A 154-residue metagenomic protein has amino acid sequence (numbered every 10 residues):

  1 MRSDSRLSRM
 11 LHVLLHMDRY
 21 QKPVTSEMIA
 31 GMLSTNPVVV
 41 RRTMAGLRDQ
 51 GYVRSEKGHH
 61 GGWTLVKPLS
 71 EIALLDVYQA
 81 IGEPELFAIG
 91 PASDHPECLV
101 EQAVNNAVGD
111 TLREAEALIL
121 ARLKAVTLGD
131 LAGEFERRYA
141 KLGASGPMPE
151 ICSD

Functional and structural regions predicted by a protein language model:
M1-L33: Extreme N-terminal segment that seeds HTH/winged-HTH DNA-binding domains in transcriptional regulators
Q50-V66: Beta-hairpin "wing" of winged helix-turn-helix
L69-D94, L112-R113: Conserved segment of winged-helix/HTH DNA-binding domains
P96-D154: C-terminal regulatory/oligomerization modules of transcriptional regulators
